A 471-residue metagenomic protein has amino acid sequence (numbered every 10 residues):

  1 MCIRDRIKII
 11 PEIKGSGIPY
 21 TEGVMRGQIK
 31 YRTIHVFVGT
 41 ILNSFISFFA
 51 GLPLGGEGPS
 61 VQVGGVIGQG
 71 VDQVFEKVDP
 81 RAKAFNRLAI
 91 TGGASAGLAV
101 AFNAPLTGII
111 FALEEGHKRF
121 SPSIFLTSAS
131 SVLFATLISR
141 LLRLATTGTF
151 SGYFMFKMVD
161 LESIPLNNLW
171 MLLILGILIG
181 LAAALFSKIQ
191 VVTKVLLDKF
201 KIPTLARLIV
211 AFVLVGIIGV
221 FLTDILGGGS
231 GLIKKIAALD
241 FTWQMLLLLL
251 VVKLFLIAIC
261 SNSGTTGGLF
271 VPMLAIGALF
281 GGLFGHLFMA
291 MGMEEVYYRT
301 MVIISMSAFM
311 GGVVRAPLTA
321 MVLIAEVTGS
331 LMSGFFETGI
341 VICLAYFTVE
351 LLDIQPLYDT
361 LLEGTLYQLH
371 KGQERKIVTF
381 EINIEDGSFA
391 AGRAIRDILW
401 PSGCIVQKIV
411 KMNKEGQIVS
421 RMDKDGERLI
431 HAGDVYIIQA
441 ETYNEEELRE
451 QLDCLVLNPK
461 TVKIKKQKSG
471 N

Functional and structural regions predicted by a protein language model:
R4-H370: Alpha-helical transmembrane segments and immediately membrane-proximal extracytoplasmic
V38-F45, T379-I405: Acidic, Ser/Thr-rich low-complexity segments on the non-lumenal side of membrane proteins
L232, I377-E381, V435: Intrinsic-disorder/low-complexity, polar/charged segments enriched in Ser/Thr/Lys/Arg/Asp/Glu/Gln
A316, E374-K376, F389, P401 (+1 more regions): Short flexible coil/turn linkers enriched for glycine and charged/polar residues that connect secondary-structure
L357-I382, L457-K468: Long, charged amphipathic helices and adjacent flexible linkers at domain junctions
Y367-G372, E385-S388, M422, L429: Structured cytosolic regulatory/catalytic domains appended to multi-pass membrane proteins
A391-T461: Cytosolic Rossmann-like ligand/nucleotide-binding regulatory domains
